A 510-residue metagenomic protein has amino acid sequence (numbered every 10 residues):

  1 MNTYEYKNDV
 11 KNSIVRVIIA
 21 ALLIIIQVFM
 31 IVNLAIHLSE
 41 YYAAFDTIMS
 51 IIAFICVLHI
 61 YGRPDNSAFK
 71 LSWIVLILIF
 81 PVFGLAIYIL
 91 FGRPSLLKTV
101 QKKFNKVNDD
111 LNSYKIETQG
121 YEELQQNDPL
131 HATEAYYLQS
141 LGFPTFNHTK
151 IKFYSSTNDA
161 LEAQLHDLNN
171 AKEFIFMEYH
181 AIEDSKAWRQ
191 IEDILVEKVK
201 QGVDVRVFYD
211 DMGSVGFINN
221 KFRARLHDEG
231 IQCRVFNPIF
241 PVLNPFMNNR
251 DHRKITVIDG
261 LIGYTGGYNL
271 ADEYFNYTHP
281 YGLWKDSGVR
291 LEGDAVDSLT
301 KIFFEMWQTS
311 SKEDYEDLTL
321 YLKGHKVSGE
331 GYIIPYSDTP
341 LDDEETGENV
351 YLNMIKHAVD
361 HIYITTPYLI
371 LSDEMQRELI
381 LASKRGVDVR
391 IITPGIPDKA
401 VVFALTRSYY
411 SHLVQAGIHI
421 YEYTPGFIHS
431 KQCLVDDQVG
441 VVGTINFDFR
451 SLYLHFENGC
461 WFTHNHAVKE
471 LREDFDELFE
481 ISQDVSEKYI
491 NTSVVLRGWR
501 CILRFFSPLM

Functional and structural regions predicted by a protein language model:
M1-N349, N353, H357, P397 (+6 more regions): N-terminal localization/anchoring segments of enzymes in phospholipid and broader phosphate metabolism
H180, P367-Y368, V402: Glycine- and other small-residue-rich loops at beta-strand/loop junctions that grip anionic moieties
R206-V207, R234-V235, V389-I392, I420-E422: Short hydrophobic alpha-helical runs that function as membrane-insertion/retention elements
V350-M354, E374-I380, K384-R385, L405-S408 (+1 more regions): Exposed, interaction-prone extracellular/peripheral surfaces
T365-T366, Y423, V442-G443: Thr-Gly-centered strand-to-loop micro-motif
Y368-R390, P394, K399: Helical hairpin unit composed of two closely spaced alpha helices linked by a short loop
K431: Catalytic-core elements of nucleic-acid end-processing and repair enzymes
